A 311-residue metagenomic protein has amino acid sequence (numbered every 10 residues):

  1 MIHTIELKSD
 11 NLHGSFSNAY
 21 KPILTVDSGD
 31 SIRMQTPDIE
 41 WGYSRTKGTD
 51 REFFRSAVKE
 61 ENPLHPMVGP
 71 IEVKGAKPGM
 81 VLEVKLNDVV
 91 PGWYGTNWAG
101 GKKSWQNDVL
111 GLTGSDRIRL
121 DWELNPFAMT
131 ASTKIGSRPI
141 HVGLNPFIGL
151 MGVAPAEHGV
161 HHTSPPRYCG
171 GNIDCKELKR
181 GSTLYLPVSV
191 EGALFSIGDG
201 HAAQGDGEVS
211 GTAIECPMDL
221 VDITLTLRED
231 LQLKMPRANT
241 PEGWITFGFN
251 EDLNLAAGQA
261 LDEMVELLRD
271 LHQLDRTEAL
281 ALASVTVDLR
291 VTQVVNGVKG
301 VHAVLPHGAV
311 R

Functional and structural regions predicted by a protein language model:
I2-K59: N-terminal, Lys/Arg-enriched amphipathic/low-complexity engagement segments that precede the first folded domain
L7-S17, E60-V68, H161-C169, M264: Short, structured beta-strand/loop micro-motifs enriched in basic residues and often containing a Trp
M34, V81-V84, L186: A generic structural signal for residues embedded in beta-strands
I39-D50, V89-A99, G192-A202, T292-V295: Short, Lys/Arg- and Gly-enriched loop/turn segments at beta-strand edges
D88-R180: Intrinsically disordered, low-complexity linker/loop segments enriched in Gly/Pro and charged/polar residues
L144-N172, K176-L253: Conserved mixed alpha/beta catalytic, RNA-binding, or beta-rich assembly cores of soluble enzyme, regulatory
L231-T277, L282: A hydrophobic, small-residue-rich beta->alpha segment in the mid-to-C-terminal subdomain of diverse proteins
